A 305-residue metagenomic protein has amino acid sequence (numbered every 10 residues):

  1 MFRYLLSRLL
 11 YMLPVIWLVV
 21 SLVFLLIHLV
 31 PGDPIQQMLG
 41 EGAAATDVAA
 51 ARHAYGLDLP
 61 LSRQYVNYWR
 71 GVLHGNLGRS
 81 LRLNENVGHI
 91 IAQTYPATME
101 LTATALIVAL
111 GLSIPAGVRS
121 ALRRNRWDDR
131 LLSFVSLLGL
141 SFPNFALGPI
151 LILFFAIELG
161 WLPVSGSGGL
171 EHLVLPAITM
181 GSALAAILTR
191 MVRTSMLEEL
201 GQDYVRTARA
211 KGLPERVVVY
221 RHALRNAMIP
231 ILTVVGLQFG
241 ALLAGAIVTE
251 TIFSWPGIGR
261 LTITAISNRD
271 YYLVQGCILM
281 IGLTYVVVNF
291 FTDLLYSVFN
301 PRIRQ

Functional and structural regions predicted by a protein language model:
F2-Y4, H89-D128, S167-Q305: Alpha-helical transmembrane segments of integral membrane proteins, especially multi-pass inner/plasma-membrane
L6-I16: N-terminal signal-anchor/signal peptide hydrophobic helix marking the start of the first transmembrane segment
M12, T94, T98, F134-S141 (+1 more regions): Residue-level signal for discrete positions within transmembrane alpha-helices of multi-pass small-molecule
V15-V66, A156-L175: Hydrophobic alpha-helical transmembrane segments of membrane transport/permease proteins and related membrane-embedded
S21, L25, L29, R119 (+5 more regions): Hydrophobic membrane-targeting alpha-helices
V30, G139-F142, L243: Transmembrane helix irregularities
D58-I114: An internal, D/E-rich "acidic patch" concept
L132-A186, T194: Generic hydrophobic transmembrane alpha-helix motif, especially the helices
